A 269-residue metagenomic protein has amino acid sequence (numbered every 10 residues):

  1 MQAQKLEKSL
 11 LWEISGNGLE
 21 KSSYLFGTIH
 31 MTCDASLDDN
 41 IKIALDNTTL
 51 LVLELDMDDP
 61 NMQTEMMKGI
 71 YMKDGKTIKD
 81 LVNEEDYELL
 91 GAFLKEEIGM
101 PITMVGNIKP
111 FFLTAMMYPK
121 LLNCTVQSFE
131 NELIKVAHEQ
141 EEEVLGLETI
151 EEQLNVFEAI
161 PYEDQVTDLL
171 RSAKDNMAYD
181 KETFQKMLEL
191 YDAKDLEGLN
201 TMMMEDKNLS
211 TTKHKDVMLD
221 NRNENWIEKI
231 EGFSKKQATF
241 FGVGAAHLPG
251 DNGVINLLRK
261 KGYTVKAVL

Functional and structural regions predicted by a protein language model:
M1-E7, W12: Bacterial Sec-dependent N-terminal signal peptides
Q4, D34, L219-N223: A conditional alpha-helix N-cap/helix-loop micro-motif detector
Q4-L6, N17-G18, L45, F233: A generic structural signal for short, solvent-exposed coil/turn residues that cap or connect secondary-structure
E7, L37, F129-E130, N223-W226: Amphipathic coiled-coil/heptad-repeat helices and related helical stalk/stem segments that mediate oligomerization
L10-W12, Y191, W226: Tryptophan-centered motif/residue detector
I14-Y24, I29-S210, H214: Structured, acidic catalytic/metal-binding patches in enzyme active sites
T212-L269: A cross-kingdom marker for long, charged
